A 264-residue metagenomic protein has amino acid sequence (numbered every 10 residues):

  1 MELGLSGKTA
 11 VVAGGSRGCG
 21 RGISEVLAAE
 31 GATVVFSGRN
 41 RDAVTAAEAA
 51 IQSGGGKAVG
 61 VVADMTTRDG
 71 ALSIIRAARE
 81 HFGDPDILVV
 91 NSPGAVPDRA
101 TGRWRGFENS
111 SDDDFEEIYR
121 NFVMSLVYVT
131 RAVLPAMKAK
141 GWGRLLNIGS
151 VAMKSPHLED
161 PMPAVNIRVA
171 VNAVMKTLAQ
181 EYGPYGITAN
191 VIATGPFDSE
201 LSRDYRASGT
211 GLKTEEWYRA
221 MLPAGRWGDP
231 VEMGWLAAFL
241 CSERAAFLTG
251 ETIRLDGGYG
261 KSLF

Functional and structural regions predicted by a protein language model:
T9, G14-G18: Conserved glycine-rich cofactor-binding loop
G18, S155, A220, A238 (+1 more regions): Short C-terminal tail/terminal secondary-structure segment of NAD(P)H-dependent dehydrogenase/reductase domains
E30-A46: Conserved glycine-rich Rossmann-like NAD(P)H-binding loop of the short-chain dehydrogenase/reductase
G94-V96, S111-D114, I118, L146-A170 (+2 more regions): Catalytic loop of short-chain dehydrogenase/reductase
R99-Y119, Y218: Substrate-binding pocket helix/loop in short-chain dehydrogenase/reductase
P135, Q180-E181, A246: Alpha-helical segment proximal to the catalytic Tyr-Lys
G183, T188, L248-G250: Short, small/polar-rich loop/turn modules that mediate ligand/substrate recognition or access, typified
